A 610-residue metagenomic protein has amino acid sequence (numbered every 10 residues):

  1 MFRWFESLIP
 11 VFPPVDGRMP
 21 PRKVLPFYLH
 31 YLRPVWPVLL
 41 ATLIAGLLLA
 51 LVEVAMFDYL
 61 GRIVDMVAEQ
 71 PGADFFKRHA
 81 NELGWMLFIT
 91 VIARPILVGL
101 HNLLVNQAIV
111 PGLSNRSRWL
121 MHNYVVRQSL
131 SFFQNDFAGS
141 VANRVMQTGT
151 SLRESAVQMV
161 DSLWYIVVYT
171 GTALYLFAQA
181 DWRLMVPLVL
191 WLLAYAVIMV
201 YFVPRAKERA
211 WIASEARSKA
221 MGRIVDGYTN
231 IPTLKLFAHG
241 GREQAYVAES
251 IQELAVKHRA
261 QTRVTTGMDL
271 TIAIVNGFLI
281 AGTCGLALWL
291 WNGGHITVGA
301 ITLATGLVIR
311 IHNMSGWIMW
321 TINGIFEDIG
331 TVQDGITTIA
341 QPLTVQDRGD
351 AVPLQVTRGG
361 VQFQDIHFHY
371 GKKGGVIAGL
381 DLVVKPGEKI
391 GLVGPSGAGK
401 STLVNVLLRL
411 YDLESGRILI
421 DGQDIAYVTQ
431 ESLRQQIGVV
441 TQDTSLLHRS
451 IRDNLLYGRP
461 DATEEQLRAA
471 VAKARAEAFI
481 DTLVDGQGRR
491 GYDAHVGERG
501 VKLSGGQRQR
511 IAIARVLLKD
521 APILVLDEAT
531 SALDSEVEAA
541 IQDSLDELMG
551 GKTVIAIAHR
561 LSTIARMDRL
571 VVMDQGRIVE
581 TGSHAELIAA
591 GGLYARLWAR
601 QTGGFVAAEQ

Functional and structural regions predicted by a protein language model:
M1-E53, V67-L87, H101-I109, L113 (+8 more regions): Membrane-integrated ABC transporters
P10-P21, V52-G61, D65-A68, T90-Q134 (+12 more regions): Juxtamembrane helix-loop junctions of ABC transporter transmembrane domains
P26, P37-R62, L83, L87 (+7 more regions): Alpha-helical segments in transporter systems
P34, V38-L48, A93, Q158-I212 (+2 more regions): Transmembrane helices of ABC transporter permease
M86-V98, L192-A196, T265-L279, G285 (+1 more regions): Hydrophobic alpha-helical segments in the permease module
D136-G139, I212-A260, V332-D334, T338 (+1 more regions): Loop segments that connect adjacent transmembrane helices in multi-pass transporters
A216, H239, R263, I311-A340: Cytosolic ends of transmembrane helices, especially the final helix of ABC transmembrane type-1 domains
L354-Q610: ABC-type nucleotide-binding domain
